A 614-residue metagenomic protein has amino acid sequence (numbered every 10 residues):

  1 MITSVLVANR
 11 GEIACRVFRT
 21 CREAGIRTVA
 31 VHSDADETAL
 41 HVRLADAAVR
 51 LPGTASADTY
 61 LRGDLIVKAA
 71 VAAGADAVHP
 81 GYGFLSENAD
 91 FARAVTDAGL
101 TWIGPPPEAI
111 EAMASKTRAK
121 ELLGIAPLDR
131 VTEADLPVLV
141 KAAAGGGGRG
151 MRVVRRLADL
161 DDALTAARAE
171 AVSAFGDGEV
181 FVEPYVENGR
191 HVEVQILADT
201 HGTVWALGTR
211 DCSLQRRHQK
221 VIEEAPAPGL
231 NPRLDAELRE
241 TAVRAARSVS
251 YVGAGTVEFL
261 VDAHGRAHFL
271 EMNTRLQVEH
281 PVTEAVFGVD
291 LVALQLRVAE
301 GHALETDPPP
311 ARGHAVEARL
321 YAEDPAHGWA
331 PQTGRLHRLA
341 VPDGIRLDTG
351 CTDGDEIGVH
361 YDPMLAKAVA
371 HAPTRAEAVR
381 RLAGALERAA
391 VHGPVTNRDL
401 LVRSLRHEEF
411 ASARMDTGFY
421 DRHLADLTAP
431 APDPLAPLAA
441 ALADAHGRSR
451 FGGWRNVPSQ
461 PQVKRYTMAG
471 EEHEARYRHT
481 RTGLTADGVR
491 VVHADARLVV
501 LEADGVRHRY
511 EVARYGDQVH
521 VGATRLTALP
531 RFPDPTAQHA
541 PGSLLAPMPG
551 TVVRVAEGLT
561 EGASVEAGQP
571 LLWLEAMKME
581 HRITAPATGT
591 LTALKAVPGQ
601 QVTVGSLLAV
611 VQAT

Functional and structural regions predicted by a protein language model:
M1-V257, V261-Q277: N-terminal beta-alpha lobe that positions the nucleotide/phosphoryl donor in ATP/NTP-coupled carboxylate activation
R149, P226, D362-A368, G542: Short amphipathic alpha-helical segments
R156, A198-T203, D262-G265, A372 (+3 more regions): Short acidic-glycine loop/turn motifs at beta-strand connectors
Y185, G350, H371, A494 (+2 more regions): Residue-level recognition of beta-strand microenvironments
A242, P281-E284, V289-G488, A567-P570 (+2 more regions): Catalytic cores of soluble metabolic enzymes centered on carboxylation/carboxyl-transfer
R478-G483, D487-H508: Conserved nucleotide-binding/hydrolysis modules and their immediate coupling elements across P-loop/ASCE NTPase motors
R507-P547: Catalytic P-loop NTP-binding/switch module of NTPases
P535-T614: Structured functional modules or segments
